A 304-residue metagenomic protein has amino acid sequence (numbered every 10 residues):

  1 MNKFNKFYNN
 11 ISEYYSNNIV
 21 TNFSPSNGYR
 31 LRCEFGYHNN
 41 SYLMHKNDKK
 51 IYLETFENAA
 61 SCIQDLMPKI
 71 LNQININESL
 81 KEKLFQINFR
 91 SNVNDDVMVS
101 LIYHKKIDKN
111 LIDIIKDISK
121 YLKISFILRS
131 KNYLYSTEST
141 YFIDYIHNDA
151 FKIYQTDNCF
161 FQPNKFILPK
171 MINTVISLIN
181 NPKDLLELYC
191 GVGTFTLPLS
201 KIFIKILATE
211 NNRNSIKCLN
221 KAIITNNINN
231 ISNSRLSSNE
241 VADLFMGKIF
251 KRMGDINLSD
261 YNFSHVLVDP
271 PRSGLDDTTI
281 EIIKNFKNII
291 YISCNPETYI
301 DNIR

Functional and structural regions predicted by a protein language model:
M1-L84, V93: Extended interfacial segments that mediate partner engagement and assembly in macromolecular machines
N2-K6, K106-R304: Rossmann-like S-adenosyl-L-methionine
L31, V97, P182-K183: Nucleotide donor/acceptor-binding cores
G36, R90, S100-H104: Short hydrophobic/aromatic beta-strand micro-patches that form the beta-sheet surface supporting nucleotide- or nucleic
N40-N47, D95-I102, Y133-Y135: Short, well-ordered strand-loop elements centered on a beta-strand within folded domains, enriched for acidic residues
F56, V99-K109: A short interface-forming secondary-structure element
Q64, Y103, E281: Conserved AdoMet/S-adenosylmethionine-binding subsite of the radical SAM
